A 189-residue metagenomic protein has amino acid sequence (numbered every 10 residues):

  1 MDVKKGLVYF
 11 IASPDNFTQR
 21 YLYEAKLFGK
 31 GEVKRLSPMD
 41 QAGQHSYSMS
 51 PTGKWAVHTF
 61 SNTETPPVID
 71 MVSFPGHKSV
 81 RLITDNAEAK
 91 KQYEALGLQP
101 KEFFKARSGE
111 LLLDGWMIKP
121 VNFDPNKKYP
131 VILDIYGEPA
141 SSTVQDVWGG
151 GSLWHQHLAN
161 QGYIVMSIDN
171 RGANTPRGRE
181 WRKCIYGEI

Functional and structural regions predicted by a protein language model:
D2, Y9-N16, A25-K26, V57-T63 (+1 more regions): Beta-strand C-termini and the immediately following turn/loop, strongest in propeller blades
D2-K5, P51-T52: Residue-level detector of Asp-centered blade-edge/turn motifs that repeat once per structural unit in beta-propeller
V8, K34, F104: A broad, low-specificity signal marking well-ordered, structured residues that form hydrophobic/aromatic
R20-L22, G31, P67: Repetitive beta-architecture junctions, highlighting loop-to-beta-strand starts across blade-like repeats
K30-E32, G162-Y163: A generic structural signal for alpha->beta connector loops
E32-P38: A short beta-strand motif characteristic of beta-propeller blades
P38, H45-I189: Serine-hydrolase catalytic core recognition
